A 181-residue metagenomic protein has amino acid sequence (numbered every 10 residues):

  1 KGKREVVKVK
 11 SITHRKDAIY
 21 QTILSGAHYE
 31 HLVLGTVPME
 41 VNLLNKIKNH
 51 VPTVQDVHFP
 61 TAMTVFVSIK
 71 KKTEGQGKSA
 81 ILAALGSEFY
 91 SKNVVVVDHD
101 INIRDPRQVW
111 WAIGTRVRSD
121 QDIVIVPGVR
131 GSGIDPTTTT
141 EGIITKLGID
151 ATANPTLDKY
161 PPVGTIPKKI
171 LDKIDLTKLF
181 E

Functional and structural regions predicted by a protein language model:
K1-E181: Charged, compositionally biased interaction regions
